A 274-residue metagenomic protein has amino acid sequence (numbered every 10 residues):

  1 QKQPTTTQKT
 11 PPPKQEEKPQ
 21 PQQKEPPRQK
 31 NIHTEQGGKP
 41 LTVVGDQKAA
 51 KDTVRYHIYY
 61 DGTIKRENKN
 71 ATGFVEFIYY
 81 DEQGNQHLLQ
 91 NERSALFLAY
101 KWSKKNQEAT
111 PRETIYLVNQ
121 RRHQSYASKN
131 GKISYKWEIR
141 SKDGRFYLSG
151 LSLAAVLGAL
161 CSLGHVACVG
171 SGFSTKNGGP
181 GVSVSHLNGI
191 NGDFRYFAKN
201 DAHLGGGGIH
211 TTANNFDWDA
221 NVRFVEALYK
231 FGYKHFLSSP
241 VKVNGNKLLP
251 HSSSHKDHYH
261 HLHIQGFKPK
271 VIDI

Functional and structural regions predicted by a protein language model:
Q1-T110: Low-complexity, glycine/serine/proline-rich disordered segments that function as export/translocation leaders
Q29, H33-Q47, K51-T63, E67-K69 (+2 more regions): Catalytic cores and adjacent binding grooves of peptidoglycan-active enzymes
R66, L96, Y100, P111 (+5 more regions): A substrate-binding/cap region within the structured catalytic cores of diverse enzymes
N85-G170, R223, A227, Y233: Active-site acidic/histidine clusters and adjacent loop/turn architecture that either coordinate catalytic ions
W137-G150, P180-S183, G206-W218, H251: Second-shell loop/turn segments in exported
L148-V184, H235-S252: Extended, low-complexity, intrinsically disordered C-terminal regulatory tails of eukaryotic serine/threonine kinases
H165, L187-N191, Y259: Extracytoplasmic
P180-D201: Short, surface-exposed glycine/acidic/tryptophan-bearing loops
